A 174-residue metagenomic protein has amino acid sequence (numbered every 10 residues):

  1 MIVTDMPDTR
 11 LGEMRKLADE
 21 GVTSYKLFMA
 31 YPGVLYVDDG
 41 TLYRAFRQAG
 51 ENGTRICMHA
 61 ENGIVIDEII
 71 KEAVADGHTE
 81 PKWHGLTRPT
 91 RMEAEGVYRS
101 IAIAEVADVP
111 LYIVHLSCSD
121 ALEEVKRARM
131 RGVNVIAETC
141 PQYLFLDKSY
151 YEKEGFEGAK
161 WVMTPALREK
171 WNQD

Functional and structural regions predicted by a protein language model:
T9-F28, P32-D174: Histidine/acidic residue-rich metal-binding segments in metalloenzymes
